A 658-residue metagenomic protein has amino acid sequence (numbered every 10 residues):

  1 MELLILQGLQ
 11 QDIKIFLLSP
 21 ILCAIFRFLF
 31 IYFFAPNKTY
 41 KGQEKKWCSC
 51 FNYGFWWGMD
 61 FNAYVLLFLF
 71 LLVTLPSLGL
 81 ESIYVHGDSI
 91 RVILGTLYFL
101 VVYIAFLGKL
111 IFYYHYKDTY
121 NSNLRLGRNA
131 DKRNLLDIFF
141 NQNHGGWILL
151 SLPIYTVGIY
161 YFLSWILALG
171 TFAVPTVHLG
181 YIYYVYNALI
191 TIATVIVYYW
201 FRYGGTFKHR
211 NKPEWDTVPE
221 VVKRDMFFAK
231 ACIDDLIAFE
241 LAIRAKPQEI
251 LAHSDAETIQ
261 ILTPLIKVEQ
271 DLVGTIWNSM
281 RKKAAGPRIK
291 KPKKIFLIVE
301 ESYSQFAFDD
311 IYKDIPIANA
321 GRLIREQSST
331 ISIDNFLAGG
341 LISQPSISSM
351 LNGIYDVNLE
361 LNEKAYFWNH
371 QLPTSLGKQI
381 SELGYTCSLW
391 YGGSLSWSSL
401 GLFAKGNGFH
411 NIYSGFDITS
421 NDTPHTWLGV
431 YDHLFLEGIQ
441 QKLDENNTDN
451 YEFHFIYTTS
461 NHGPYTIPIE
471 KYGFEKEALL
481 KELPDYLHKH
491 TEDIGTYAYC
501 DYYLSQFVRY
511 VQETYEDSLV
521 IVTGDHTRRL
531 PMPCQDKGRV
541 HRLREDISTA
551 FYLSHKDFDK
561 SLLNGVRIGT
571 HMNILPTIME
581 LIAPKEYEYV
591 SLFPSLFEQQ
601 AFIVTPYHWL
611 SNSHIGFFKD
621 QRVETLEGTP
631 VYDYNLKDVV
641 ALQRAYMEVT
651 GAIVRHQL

Functional and structural regions predicted by a protein language model:
M1-I250: Transmembrane and membrane-interface helices of multi-pass, inner-membrane envelope-modifying transferases
L4, G8, K46, N134-L135 (+8 more regions): Exposed alpha-helical structural elements
T39-K46, Y116-L124, F140-G145, P247-P264 (+6 more regions): General structural signal for secondary-structure boundaries
E44, F70-T74, L78, Y116 (+13 more regions): A sequence-level detector of short, solvent-exposed, charge-rich linear segments
L80-Y84, K117-N123, D137, N143-G145 (+11 more regions): Glycine-centered secondary-structure boundary/capping sites
N129-D137, A168-A173, A256-L262, E363-W368 (+2 more regions): Short, highly charged low-complexity linear segments
F140, D225, C232-I237, L241-S279 (+2 more regions): The feature marks either
K267-L658: Solvent-exposed soluble domains appended to multi-pass membrane proteins
